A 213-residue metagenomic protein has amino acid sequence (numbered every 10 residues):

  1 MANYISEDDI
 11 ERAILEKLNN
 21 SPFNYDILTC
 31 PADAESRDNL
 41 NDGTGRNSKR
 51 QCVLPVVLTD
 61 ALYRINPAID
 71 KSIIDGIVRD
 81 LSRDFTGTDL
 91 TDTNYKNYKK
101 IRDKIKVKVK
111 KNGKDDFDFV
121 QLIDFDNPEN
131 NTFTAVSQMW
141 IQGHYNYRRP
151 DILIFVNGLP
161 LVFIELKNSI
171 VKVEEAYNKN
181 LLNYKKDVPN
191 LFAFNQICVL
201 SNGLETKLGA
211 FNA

Functional and structural regions predicted by a protein language model:
M1-A213: An alpha-helical interface "stripe"
